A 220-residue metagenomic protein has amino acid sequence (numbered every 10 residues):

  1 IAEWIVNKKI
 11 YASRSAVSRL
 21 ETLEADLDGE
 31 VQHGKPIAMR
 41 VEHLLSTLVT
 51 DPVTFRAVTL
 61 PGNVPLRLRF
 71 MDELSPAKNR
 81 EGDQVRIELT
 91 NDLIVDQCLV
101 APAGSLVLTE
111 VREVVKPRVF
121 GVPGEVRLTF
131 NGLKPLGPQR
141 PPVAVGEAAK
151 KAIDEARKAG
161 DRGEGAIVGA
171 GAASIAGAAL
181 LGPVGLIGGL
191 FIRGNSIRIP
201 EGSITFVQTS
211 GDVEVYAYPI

Functional and structural regions predicted by a protein language model:
I1-T50: Alpha-helical, heptad-rich or low-complexity scaffold/stalk segments that mediate oligomerization or tethering
V17, T54-I220: Contiguous beta-sheet cores, especially beta-hairpins with glycine/small-residue-rich turns and Gly-(small hydrophobic)
